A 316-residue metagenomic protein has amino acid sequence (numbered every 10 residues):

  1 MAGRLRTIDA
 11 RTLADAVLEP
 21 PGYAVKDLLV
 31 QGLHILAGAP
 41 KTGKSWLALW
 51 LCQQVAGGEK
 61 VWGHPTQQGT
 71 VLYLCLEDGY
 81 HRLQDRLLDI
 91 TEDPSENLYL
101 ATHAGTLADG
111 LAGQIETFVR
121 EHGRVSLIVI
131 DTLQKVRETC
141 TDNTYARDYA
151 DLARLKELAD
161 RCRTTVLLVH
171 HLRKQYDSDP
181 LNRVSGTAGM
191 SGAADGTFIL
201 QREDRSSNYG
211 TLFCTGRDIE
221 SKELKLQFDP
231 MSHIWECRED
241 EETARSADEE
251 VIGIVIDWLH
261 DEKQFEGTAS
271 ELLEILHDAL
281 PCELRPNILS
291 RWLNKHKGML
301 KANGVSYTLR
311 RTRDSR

Functional and structural regions predicted by a protein language model:
A2-L5, R11-L13, L18-P20, A24-V25 (+5 more regions): Conserved inter-motif catalytic segment of the P-loop NTP-binding fold
V30-H34, G69: Pre-Walker A (Motif I) flank of P-loop NTPase domains
I35-L36, K41, S45-W46, L72-L74 (+5 more regions): Phosphate-binding/switch region of NTP-binding enzymes
L47, L51: Hydrophobic positions on the alpha1 helix immediately C-terminal to the Walker A/P-loop
Q54-Q68, G298-K301: Post-Walker A helix-loop "phosphate-sensing" segment adjacent to the P-loop in P-loop NTPases
Y80, Q84, A108-A112, Y145-A153 (+4 more regions): Amphipathic alpha-helical transducer elements in NTP-driven molecular machines
L226-R316: DNA transaction DNA-binding modules
